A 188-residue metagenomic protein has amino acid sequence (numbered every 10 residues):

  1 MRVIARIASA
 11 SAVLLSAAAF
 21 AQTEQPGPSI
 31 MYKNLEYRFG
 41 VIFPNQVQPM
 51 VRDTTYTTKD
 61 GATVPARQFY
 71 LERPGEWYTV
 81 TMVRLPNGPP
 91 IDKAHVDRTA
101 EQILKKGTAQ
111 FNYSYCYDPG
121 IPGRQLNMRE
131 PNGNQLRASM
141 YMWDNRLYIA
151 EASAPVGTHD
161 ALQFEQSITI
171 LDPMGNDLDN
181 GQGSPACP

Functional and structural regions predicted by a protein language model:
M1-S11: Bacterial N-terminal signal peptides that target proteins for export
S16-A18: N-terminal signal peptide c-region/cleavage motif recognized by signal peptidases
P26-E36, T55, D177: Short acidic/polar N-terminal linker immediately downstream of export determinants
P28, Y37-F39, F43-N45, E76-Y78 (+3 more regions): Envelope-exposed proteins and targeting segments
L35, V47-M50, H95-T108, N145-P188: Surface-exposed amphipathic alpha-helical segments
G40-F69, D97-W143: Signature of long, low-cysteine stretches enriched in small and polar/charged residues
A66-H95, I149: A short acidic-to-branched-hydrophobic micro-motif
